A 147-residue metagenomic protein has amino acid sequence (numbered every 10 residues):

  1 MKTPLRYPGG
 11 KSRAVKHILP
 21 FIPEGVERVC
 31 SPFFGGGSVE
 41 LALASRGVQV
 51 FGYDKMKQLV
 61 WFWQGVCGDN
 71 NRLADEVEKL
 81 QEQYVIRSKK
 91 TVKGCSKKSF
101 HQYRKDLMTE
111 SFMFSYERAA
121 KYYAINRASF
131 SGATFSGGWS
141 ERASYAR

Functional and structural regions predicted by a protein language model:
M1-F34, S38-V39, L43-S45: S-adenosyl-L-methionine
R46-R147: Class I S-adenosyl-L-methionine-dependent methyltransferase module
